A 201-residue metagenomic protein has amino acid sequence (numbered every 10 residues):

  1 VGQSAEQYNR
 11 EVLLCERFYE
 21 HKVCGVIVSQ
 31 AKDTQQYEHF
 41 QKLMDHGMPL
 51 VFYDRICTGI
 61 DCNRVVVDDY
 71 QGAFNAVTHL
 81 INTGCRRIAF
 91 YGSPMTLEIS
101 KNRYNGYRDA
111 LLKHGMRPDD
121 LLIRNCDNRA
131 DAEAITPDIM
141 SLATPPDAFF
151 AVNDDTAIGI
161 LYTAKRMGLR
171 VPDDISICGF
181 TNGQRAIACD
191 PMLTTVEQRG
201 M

Functional and structural regions predicted by a protein language model:
V1-S4, A89-F90, R108-E133: Short beta-strand elements in bilobed, periplasmic/extracellular small-molecule ligand-binding domains
V1-T78, N82, M140-S141: Alpha-helical recognition/docking segments in bacterial nutrient-uptake and carbohydrate-utilization systems
C24-G25, C85-R87, P145-D147: Short acidic/polar active-site loop segments enriched in Thr and Asp
Q30-A31, R55, G92-S93, N153-D154 (+1 more regions): Short secondary-structure boundary segments
N63-F90, N105-D109, R129-D138, A157 (+1 more regions): Hydrophobic alpha-helical segments within soluble ligand-binding/sensing domains
D69, S100, N153-D154: Helix N-cap/beta->alpha junction signal
R87, P118-L121, V171-I177: Short acidic capping loops at alpha-helix termini that bridge into adjacent secondary structure
I135-M201: Flexible loop/turn connectors
